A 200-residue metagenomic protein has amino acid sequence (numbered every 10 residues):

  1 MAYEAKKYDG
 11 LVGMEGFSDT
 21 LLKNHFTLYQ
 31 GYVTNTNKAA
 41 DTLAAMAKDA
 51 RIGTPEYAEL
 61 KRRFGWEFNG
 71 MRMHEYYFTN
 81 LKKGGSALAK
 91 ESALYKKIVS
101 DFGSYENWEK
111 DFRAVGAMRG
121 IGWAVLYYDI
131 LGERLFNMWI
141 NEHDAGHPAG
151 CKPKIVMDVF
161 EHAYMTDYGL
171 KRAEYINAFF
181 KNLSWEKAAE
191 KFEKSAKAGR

Functional and structural regions predicted by a protein language model:
M1-R200: Feature for soluble, non-membrane regions of globular proteins
